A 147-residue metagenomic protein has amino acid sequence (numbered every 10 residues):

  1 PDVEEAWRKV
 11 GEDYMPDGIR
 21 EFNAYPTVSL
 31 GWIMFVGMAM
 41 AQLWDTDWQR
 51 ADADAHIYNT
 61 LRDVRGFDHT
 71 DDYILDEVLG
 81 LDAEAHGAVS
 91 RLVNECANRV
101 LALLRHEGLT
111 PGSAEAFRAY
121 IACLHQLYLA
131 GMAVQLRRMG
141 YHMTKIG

Functional and structural regions predicted by a protein language model:
P1-G147: Intrinsic-disorder/low-complexity detector
